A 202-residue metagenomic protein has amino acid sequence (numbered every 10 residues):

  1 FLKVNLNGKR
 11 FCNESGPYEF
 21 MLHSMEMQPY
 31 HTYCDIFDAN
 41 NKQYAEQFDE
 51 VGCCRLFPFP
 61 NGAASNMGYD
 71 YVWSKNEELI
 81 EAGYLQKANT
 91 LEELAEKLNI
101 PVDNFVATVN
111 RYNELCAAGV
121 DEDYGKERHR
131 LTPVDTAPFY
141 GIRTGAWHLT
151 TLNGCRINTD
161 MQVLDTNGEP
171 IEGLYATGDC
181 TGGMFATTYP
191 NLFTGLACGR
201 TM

Functional and structural regions predicted by a protein language model:
F1-K97: An anion/pyrophosphate-binding glycine-rich loop and adjacent beta-alpha core in soluble alpha-beta enzymes
C12, C34, C53-C54, C116 (+3 more regions): Generic recognition of cysteine residues
G16-P17, D49, A107-T108, T188-N191: Composition- and surface-driven signal marking solvent-exposed, interaction-prone regions in large proteins
T90, N104-T188: A glycine-rich dinucleotide-binding beta-alpha-beta segment and adjacent secondary-structure elements that constitute
E96-N99, A118: Short, glycine- and charge-enriched coil/turn segments that flank and shape catalytic ligand pockets
P101, V106-V109, C198-M202: Internal hydrophobic alpha-helix adjacent to the cofactor/substrate pocket in enzyme cavities
T181-M202: A conserved FAD-binding loop/helix module that cradles the flavin
